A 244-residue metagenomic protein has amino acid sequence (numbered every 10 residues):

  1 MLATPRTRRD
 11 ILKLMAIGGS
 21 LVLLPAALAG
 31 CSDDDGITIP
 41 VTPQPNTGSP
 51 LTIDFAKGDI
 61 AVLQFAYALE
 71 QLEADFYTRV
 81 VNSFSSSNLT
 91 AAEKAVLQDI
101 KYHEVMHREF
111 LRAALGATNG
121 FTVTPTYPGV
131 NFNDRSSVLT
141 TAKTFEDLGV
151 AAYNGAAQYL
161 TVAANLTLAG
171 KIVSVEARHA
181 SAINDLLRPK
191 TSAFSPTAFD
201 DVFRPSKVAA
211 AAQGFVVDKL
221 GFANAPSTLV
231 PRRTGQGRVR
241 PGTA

Functional and structural regions predicted by a protein language model:
L2-P5, I17, L23, A27 (+1 more regions): All-alpha RGS (Regulator of G-protein Signaling) helical domain and cognate RGS-like helical scaffolds
